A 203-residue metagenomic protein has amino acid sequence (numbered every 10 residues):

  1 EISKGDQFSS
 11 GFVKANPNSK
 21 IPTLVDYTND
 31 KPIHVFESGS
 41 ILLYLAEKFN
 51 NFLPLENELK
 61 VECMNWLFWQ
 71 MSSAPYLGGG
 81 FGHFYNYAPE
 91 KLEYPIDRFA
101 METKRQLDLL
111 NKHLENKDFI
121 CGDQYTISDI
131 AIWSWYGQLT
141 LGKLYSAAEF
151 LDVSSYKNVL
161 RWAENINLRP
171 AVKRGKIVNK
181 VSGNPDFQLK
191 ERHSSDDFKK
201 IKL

Functional and structural regions predicted by a protein language model:
E1-L107, N111, D118, I201-L203: GST-like domain detector, emphasizing the conserved glutathione-binding G-site in the N-terminal thioredoxin-like
K14, L168, I177: Phosphate-coordinating loops and pocket residues in cytosolic domains that bind phosphorylated ligands
L24, I41, L110, D129 (+1 more regions): Residue-level signal for nonpolar/aromatic packing positions in well-ordered secondary structure
A46-N50, M71, E115, W135-Y136 (+4 more regions): Hydrophobic/aromatic-lined pockets within catalytic cores
N51, K112-Q124, P170-G175: Surface-exposed helix-capping loop/turn segments at secondary-structure junctions
L77-G82, I120-E149, V153-L160, N165-I166 (+1 more regions): GST superfamily/GST-like fold recognition
N179-L203: Acidic/histidine-enriched, glycine/proline-rich intrinsically disordered or flexible terminal extensions
